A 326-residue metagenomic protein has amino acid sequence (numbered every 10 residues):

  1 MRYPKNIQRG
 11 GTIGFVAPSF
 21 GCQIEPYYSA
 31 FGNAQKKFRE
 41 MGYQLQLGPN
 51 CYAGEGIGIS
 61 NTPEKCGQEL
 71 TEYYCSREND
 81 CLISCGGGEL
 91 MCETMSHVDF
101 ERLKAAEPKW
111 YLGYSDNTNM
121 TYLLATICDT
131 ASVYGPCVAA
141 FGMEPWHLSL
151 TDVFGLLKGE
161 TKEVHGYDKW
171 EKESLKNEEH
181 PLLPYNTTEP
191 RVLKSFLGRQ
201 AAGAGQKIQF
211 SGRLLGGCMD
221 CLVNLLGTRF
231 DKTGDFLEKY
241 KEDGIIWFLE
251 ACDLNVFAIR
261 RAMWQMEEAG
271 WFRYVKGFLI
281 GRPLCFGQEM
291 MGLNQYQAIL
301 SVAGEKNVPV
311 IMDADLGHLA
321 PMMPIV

Functional and structural regions predicted by a protein language model:
M1-E78: ATP/NTP phosphate-donor binding region
Y28-F31, N61-C66, R261-M266, G292-A298: Charged helix-capping and loop-helix junction motifs
Y73-V98: Long, hydrophobic/aromatic-enriched structural stretches that serve as scaffold segments
V98-L124, A131-A139, K306-V310: Short, acidic/small-residue loops that bind anionic groups at enzyme active sites
A131-D220: Conserved anion/nucleotide-ligand pocket segment
P190-Q200, G216-I245: Glycine-rich, aromatic-lined ligand/substrate-binding cores of catalytic and carbohydrate-binding domains
G227-G292: Internal helical hairpin/lid segments
G277-V326: ATP/nucleoside-binding phosphotransfer catalytic cores, i.e., glycine-rich phosphate-binding loops
